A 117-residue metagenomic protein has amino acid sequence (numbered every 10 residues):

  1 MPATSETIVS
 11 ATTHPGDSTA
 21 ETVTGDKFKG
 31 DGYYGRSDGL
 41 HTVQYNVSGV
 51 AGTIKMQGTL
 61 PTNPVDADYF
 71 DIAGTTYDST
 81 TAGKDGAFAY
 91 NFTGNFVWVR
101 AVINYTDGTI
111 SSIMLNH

Functional and structural regions predicted by a protein language model:
M1-S37: Transition segment at domain starts
G16-D17, P64, T80: Residues in flexible loops and secondary-structure boundaries
D26-D38, D71-H117: Beta-sandwich interaction modules
G39-V43: Structural beta-strand segments of beta-rich domains
Q44-N46, Q57, V102: Residue-level recognition of well-ordered beta-strand positions that form the cores of beta-sheet-rich folds across
S48-T53, T106-D107: Short proline/glycine-enriched turn/loop motifs at strand-loop junctions of beta-rich domains
A51-D71, S112-N116: Short, surface-exposed beta-strand/strand-loop-strand elements in extracellular ectodomains
